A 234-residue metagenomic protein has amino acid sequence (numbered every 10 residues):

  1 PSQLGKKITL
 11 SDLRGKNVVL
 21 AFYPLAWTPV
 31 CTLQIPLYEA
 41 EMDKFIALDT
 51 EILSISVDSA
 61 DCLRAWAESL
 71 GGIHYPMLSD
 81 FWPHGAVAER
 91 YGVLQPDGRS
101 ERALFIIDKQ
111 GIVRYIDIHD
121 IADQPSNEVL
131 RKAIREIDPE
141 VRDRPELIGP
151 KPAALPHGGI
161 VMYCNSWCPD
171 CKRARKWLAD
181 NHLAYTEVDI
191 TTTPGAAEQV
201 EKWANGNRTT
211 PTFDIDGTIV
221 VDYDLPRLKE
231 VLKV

Functional and structural regions predicted by a protein language model:
P1-V161, S166-T186, I190, E201-A204 (+1 more regions): Chalcogenol-based redox active-site neighborhoods
Y91-Q95, D216-V234: Electropositive, surface-exposed helix/loop patches at the edges of structured domains that serve as adaptable
T192-A196: Short acidic loop-to-helix transition motifs that present clustered carboxylates
K202-V221: Short, structured active-site "lid" loops
